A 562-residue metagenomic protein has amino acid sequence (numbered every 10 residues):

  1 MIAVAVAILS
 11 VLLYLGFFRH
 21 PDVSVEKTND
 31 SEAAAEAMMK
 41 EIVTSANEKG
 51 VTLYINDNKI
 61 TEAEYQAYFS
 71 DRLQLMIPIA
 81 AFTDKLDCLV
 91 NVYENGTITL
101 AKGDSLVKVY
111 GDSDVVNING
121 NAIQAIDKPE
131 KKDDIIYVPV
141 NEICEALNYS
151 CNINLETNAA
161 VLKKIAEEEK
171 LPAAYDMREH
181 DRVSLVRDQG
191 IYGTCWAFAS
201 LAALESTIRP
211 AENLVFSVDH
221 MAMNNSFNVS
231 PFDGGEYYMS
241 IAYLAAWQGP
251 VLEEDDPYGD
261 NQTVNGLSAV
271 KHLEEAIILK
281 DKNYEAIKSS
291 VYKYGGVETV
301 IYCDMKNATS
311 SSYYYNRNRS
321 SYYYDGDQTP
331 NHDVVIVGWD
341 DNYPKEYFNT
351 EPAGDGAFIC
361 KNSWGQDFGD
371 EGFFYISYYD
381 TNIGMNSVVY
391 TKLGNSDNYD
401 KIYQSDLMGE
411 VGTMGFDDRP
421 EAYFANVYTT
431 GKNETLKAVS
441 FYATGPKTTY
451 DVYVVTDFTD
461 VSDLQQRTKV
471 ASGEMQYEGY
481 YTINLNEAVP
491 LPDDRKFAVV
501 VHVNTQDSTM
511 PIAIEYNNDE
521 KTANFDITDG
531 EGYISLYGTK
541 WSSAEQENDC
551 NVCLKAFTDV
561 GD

Functional and structural regions predicted by a protein language model:
M1-V6, G16: N-terminal Sec-pathway targeting helices
L12-A173: Primary recognition of N-terminal secretory signal peptides and signal-anchoring hydrophobic helices
S70-R72, K131-D133, Y292, A353 (+4 more regions): Surface-exposed coil/turn segments at beta-strand junctions on protein surfaces, enriched
F82, I143, K469-S472, N551: Extracellular/oxidizing-compartment recognition motifs
I135, E285, T329-D333, Y477-N484 (+1 more regions): Trp-centered recognition loops
A166-K437, Y442-Y477, I512-Y516: Catalytic-core signature of thiol
V439, Y481-T522: Short, well-structured beta-strand segments enriched in hydrophobic/aromatic residues within extracellular or lumenal
H502-D562: Short, surface-exposed beta-strand/loop patches at domain edges that form aromatic-rich interfacial subsites
